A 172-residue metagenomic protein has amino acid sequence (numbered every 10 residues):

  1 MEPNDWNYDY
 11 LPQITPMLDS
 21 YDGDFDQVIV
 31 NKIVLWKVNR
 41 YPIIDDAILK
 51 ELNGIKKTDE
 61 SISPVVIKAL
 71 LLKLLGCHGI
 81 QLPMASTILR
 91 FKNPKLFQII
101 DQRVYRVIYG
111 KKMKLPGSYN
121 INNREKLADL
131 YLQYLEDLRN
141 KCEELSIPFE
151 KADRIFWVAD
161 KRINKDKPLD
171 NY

Functional and structural regions predicted by a protein language model:
M1-K73: Long, highly charged, low-complexity intrinsically disordered interaction regions that mediate electrostatic DNA/RNA
M1-V34, Q98-Y172: C-terminal accessory module of base-excision DNA glycosylases/AP lyases that mediates lesion recognition and DNA
S61, K95, D129: A short glycine-/small-residue-rich loop at the edge of a beta-strand within enzyme catalytic domains
C77: Acidic-histidine catalytic/liganding microenvironments
A85-R90: Short hydrophobic alpha-helical segments that form membrane-spanning helices or hydrophobic packing faces of helical
F91-F97: Catalytic Zn2+-binding segment of zinc metalloproteases
